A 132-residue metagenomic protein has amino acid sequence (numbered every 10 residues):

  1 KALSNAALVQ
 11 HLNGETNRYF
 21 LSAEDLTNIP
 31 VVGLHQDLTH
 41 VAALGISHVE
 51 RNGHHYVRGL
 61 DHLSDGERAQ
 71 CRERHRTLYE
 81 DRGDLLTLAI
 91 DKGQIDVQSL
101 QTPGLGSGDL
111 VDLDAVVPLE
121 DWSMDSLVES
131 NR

Functional and structural regions predicted by a protein language model:
K1-S99: Shared catalytic-loop signature of beta/alpha-barrel
Y79-R132: Extended hydrophobic packing segments that form well-structured cores
